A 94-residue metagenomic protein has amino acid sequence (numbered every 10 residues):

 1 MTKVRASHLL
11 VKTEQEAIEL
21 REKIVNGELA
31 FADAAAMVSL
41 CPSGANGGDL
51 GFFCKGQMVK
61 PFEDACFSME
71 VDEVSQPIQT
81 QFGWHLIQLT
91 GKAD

Functional and structural regions predicted by a protein language model:
M1-L10, M37, P61-D94: Proteostasis/folding factors centered on peptidyl-prolyl cis-trans isomerases
M1-N26, P42-Q57, I87-D94: Well-structured core secondary-structure elements of compact alpha/beta domains
V25-A32, D72: Glycine-centered tight-turn and secondary-structure capping sites
A32-L40: Short, well-ordered alpha-helical segments enriched in acidic and aromatic residues
